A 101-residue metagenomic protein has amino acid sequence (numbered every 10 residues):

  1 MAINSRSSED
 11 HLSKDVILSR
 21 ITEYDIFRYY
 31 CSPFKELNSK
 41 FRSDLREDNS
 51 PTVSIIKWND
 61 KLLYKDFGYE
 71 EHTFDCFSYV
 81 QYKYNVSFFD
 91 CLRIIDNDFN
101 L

Functional and structural regions predicted by a protein language model:
M1-L101: N-terminal structured subdomain of primase-like DNA metabolism proteins
